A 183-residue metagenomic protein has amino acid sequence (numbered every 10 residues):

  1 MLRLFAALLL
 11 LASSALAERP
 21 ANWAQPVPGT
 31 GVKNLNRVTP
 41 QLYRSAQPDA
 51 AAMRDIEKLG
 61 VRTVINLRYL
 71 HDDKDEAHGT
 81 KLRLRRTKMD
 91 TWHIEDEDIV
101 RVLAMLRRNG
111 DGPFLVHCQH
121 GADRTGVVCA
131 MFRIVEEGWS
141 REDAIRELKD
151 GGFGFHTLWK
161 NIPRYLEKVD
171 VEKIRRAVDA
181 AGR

Functional and structural regions predicted by a protein language model:
M1-A7: Sec-dependent signal peptide recognition, specifically the positively charged N-region followed immediately by
L10-F114, V127-R183: Cys-dependent protein tyrosine phosphatase-like superfamily
C118: Short cysteine clusters
G121: Substrate/cofactor-recognition hotspot
R124: Conserved lysine of the Walker
